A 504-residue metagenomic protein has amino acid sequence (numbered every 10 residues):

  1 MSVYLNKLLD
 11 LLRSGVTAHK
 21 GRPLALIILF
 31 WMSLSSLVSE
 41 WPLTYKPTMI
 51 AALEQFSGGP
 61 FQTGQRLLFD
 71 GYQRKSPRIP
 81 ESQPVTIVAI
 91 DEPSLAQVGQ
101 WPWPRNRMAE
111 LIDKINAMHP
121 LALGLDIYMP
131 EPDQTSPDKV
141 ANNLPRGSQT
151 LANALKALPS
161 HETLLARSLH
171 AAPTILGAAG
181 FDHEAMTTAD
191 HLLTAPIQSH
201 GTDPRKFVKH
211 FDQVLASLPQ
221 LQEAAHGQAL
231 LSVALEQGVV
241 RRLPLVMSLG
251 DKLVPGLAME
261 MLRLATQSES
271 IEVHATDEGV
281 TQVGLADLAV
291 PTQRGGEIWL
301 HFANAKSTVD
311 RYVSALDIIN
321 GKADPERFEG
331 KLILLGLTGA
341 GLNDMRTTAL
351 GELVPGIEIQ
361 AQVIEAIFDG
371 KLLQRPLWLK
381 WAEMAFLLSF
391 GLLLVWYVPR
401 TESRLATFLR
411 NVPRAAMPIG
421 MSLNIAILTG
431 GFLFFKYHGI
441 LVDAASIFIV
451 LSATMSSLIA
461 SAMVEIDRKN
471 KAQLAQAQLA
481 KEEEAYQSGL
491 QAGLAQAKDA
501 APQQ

Functional and structural regions predicted by a protein language model:
S2-L288, F328-A415, G420, N424-A426: Non-transmembrane functional regions of envelope-associated proteins
P291-S314: Active-site Gly/Thr loop motif
D317-P325: Surface-exposed ligand/attachment interfaces on beta-rich extracellular proteins
A416-I419, L441-F448: Hydrophobic alpha-helical transmembrane segments
I419-G430, I449-A453: Small-residue-enriched core segments of transmembrane alpha-helices in multipass membrane transport and channel
L428-A444: Transmembrane helix-loop junctions at the membrane interface of multipass transporters and ion channels
I449-E483, Q487: Juxtamembrane or sensor-core-proximal signal-transducing alpha helices that couple sensory domains to cytosolic
Q478-Q504: Intrinsic-disorder/low-complexity detector
